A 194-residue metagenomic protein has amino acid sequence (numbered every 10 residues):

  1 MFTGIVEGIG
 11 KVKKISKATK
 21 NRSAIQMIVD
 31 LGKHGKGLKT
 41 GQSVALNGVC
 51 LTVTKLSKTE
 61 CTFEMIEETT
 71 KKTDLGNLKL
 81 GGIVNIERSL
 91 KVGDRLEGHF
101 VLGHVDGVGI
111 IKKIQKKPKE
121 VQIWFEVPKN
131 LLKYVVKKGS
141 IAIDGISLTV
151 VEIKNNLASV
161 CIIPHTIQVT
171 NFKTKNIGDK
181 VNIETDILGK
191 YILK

Functional and structural regions predicted by a protein language model:
M1-K194: Conserved loop->alpha-helix
